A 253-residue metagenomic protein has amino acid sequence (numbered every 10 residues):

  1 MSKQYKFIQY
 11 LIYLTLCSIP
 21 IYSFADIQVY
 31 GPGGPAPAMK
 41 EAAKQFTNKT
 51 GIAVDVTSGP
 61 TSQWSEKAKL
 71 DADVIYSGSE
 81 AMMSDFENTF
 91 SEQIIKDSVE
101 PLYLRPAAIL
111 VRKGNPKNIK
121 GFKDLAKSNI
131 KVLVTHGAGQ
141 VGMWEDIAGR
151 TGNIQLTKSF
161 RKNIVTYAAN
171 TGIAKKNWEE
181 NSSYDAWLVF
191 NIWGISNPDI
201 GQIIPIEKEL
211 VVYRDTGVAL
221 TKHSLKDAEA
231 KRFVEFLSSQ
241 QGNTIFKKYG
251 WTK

Functional and structural regions predicted by a protein language model:
S2-I12: Bacterial N-terminal signal peptides that target proteins for export
S18-P20: N-terminal signal peptide c-region/cleavage motif recognized by signal peptidases
D26-T57, T61-A72, S79-S91, I95 (+1 more regions): Exported/periplasmic ABC-transporter solute-binding proteins
